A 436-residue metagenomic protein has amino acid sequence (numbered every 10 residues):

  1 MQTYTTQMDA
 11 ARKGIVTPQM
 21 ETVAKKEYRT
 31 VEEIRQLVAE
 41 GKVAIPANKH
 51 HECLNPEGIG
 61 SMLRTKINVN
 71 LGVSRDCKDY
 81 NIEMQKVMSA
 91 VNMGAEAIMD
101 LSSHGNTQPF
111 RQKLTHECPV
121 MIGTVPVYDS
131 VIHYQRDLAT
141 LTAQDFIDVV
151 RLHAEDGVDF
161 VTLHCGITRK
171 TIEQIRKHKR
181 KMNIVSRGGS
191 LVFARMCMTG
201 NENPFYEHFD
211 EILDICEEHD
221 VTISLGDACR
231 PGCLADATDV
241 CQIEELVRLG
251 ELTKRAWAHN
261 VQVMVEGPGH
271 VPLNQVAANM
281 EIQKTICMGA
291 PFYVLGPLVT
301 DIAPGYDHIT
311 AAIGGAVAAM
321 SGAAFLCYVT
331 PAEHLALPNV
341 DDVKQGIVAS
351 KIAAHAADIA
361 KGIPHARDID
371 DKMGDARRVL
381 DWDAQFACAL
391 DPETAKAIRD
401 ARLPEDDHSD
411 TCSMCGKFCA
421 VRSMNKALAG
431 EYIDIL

Functional and structural regions predicted by a protein language model:
M1, A11-I15, P404: Short acidic alpha-helix initiation/capping motifs at coil-to-helix transition points, especially at protein N-termini
M1-T5, L436: Basic/polar N-terminal segments that are highly enriched at the extreme N-terminus, encompassing both cleavable
T6-T300, Y306, A312-F325: Alpha/beta enzyme core
E173-C197, P231, A235-A237, L337-L436: Catalytic or ion-coupling anion/metal-binding cores of large enzyme and transporter domains
I302-A311, V317-I363: C-terminal catalytic subdomain
